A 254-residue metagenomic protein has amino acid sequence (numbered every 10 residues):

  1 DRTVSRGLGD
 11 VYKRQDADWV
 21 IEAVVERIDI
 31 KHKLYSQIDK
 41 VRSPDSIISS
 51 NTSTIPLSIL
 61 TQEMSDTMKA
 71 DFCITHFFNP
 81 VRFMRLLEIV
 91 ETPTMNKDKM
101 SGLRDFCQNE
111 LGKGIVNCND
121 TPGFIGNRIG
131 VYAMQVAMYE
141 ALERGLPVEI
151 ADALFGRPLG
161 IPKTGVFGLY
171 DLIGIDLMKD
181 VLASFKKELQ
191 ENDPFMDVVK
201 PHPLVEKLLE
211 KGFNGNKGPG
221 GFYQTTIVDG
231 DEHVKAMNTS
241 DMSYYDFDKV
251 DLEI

Functional and structural regions predicted by a protein language model:
D1-Y12: Single conserved hydrophobic/aromatic residue that forms the stacking wall/gate of nucleotide- or nucleobase-binding
R2, A23, T52, F77-P80 (+3 more regions): Generic detector of well-ordered alpha-helical packing
V11, I28-D29, K97, P219: Loop/helix-junction capping segments adjacent to catalytic residues or to phosphate/diphosphate-binding pockets
K13-D66, A70-D71: Rossmann-fold NAD(P) dinucleotide-binding segment
I47-R128, K163, G230, Y245-D248 (+1 more regions): Rossmann-fold dinucleotide-binding core
V90, V116-I254: Substrate-binding/catalytic subdomain of NAD(P)-dependent oxidoreductase enzymes
